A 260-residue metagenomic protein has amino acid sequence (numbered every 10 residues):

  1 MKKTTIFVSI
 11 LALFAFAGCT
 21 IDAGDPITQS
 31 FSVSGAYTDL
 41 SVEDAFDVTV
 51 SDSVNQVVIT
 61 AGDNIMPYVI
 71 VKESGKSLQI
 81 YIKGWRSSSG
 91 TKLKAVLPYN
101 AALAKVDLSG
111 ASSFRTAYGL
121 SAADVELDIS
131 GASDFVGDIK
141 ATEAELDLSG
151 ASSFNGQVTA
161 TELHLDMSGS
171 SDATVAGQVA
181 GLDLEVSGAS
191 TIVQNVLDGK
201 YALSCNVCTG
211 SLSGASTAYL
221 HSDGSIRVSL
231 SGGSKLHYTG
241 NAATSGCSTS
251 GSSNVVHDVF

Functional and structural regions predicted by a protein language model:
M1-A17: Sec-dependent bacterial lipoprotein signal peptides
I10, C19-D128, V136-E145, N155-Q157 (+4 more regions): Acidic (Asp/Glu) and glycine-rich low-complexity loops/linkers that are typically intrinsically disordered
D44, V71, G131, G150 (+3 more regions): A residue-level signal for conserved active-site and pocket-lining positions in enzyme catalytic cores
G156-F260: Short, surface-exposed interaction patches in beta-rich subdomains that mediate adhesion/assembly near membranes
